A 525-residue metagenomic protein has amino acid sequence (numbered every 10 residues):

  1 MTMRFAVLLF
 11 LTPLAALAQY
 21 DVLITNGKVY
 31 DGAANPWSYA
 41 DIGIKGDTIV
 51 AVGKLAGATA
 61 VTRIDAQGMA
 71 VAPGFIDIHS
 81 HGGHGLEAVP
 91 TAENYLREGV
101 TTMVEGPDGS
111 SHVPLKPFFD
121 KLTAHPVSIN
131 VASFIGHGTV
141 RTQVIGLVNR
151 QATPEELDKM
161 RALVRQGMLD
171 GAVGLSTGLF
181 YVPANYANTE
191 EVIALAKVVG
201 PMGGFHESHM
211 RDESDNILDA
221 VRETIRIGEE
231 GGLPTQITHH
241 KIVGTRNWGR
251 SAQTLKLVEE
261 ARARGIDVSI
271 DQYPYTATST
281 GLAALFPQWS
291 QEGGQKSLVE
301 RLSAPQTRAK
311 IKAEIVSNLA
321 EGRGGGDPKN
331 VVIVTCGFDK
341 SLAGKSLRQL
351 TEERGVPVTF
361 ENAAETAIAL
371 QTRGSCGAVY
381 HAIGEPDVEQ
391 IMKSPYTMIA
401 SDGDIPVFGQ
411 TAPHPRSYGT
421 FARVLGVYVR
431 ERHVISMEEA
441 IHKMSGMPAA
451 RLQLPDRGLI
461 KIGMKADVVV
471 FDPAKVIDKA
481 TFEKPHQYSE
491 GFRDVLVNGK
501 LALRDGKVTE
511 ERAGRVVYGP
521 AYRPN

Functional and structural regions predicted by a protein language model:
T2-F10: Sec-dependent signal peptide recognition, specifically the positively charged N-region followed immediately by
P13-A15, V131: N-terminal signal peptide c-region/cleavage motif recognized by signal peptidases
Y20, V29-G74: Histidine-rich, glycine-flanked metal-binding segment
G27, A304, Q390-Y396, D402 (+1 more regions): C-terminal cap of metal-dependent C-N hydrolases
V29-D41, S375-V388, R432-I441, A449-H486: Acidic, glycine-enriched loop/beta-strand segments at the rims of small-molecule binding/catalytic pockets
A66-V71, F75-G82, L86-T177, A196-G203 (+3 more regions): Divalent-metal coordination cores built from histidine and acidic residues
F134-I135, T139, Q143-P154, D158-V182 (+4 more regions): Active-site neighborhoods of metal-dependent hydrolases
Q166-T224: Divalent metal-binding pocket/active-site signature
